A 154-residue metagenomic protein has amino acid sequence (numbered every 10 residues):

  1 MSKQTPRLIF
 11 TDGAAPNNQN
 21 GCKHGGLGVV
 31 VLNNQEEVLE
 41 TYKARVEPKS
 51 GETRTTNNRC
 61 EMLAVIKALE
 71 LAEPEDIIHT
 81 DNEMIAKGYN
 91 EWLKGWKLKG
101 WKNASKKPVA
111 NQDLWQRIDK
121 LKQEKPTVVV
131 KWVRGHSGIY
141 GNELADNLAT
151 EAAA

Functional and structural regions predicted by a protein language model:
M1-S2, K120: Structural motif
S2-R59, L63, K67-L71, N147-A154: RNase H-like nuclease fold core
A14-N20, S50, K67-L144: RNase H catalytic domain
